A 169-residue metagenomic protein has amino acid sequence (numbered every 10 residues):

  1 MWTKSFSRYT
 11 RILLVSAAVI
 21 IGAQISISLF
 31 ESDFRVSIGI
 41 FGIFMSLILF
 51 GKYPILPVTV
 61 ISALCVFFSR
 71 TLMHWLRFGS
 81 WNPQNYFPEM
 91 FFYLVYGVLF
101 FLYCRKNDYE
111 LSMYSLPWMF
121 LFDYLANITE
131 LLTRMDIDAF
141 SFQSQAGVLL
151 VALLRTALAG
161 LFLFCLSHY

Functional and structural regions predicted by a protein language model:
M1, L56, L131-M135: Generic low-polarity alpha-helical segments
M1-Y53: Hydrophobic transmembrane alpha-helices
Y9-A17, F41, I55-V60, Y86-M90 (+2 more regions): Hydrophobic alpha-helical transmembrane segments
L14-G22, I43, L47, I61-C65 (+4 more regions): Alpha-helical transmembrane segments in multi-pass membrane proteins
I21, I25, M45, S69-L72 (+2 more regions): Residue-level signal for alpha-helical transmembrane segments in multi-pass membrane proteins
S28-I38, H74-F78, N82-Y169: Membrane-embedded alpha-helical hairpins and interfacial helices in multi-pass inner-membrane proteins
L47-A63, C104-Y114: Membrane-helix interface "capping/anchor" motifs
V60-R77: A short glycine/small-residue-enriched secondary-structure motif
